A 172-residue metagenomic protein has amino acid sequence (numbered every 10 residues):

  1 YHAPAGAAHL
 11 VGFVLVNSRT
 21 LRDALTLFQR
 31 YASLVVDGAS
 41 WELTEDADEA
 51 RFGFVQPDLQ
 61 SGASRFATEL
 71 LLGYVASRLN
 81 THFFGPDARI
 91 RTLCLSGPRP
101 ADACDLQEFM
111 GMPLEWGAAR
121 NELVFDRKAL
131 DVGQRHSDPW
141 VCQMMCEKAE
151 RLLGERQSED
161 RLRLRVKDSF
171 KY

Functional and structural regions predicted by a protein language model:
Y1-G53, D102: N-terminal low-complexity or simple alpha-helical regulatory segments that function as activation/interaction modules
A8-L15, P57-S61, L130-D131, A149-L152: Short hinge/gating elements
F13-N17, S64, L164-R165: Short secondary-structure transition/capping motifs
A24, L71-Y74, V141: Internal, well-ordered alpha-helical segments in soluble enzyme and binding-protein domains
A32-V35, L79-F83, A149, F170: Short, well-ordered alpha-helical segments in soluble proteins
S40, T44-D131: DNA-contacting interfaces and partner/effector-binding or oligomerization modules in DNA-centric proteins
P100, D105-Y172: Extended mid-to-C-terminal alpha-helical interaction segments
